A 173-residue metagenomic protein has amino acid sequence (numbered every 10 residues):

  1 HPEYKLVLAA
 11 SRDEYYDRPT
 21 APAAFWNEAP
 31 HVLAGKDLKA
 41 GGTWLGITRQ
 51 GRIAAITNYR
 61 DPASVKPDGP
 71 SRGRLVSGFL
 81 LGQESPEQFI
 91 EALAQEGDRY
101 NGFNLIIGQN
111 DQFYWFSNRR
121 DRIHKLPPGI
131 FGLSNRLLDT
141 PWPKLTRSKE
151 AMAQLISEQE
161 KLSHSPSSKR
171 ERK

Functional and structural regions predicted by a protein language model:
H1-K173: N-terminal nucleophile
